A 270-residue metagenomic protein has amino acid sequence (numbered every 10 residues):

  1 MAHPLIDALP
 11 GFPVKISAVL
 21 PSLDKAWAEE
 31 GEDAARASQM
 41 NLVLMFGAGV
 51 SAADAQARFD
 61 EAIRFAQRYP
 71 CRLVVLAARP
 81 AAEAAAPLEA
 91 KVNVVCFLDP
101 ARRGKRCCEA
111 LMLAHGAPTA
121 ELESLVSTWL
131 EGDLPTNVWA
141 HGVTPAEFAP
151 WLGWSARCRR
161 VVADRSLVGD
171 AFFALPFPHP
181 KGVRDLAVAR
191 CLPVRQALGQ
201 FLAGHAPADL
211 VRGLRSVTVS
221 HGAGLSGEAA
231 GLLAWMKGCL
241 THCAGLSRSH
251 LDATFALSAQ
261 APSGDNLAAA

Functional and structural regions predicted by a protein language model:
M1-W139: An N-terminal, globular interaction/scaffold subdomain
S38, G213, D265-L267: Residues at beta-strand starts and edge strands
A48-V50, A223-L225, S263: Residues that cap or initiate secondary-structure elements
I63-V75, L130-N137, S155-V162, K237-A253: Structural alpha-beta junctions
V75-A85, H250-P262: Short connector loops at secondary-structure junctions
C108-D209: Conserved, well-structured core segments that form the ligand-binding/active-site neighborhood of functional domains
C191-L257: ATP/pyrophosphate-binding catalytic subdomain of soluble kinases
L240, G245, Q260-A270: Long, compositionally biased intrinsically disordered terminal regions
